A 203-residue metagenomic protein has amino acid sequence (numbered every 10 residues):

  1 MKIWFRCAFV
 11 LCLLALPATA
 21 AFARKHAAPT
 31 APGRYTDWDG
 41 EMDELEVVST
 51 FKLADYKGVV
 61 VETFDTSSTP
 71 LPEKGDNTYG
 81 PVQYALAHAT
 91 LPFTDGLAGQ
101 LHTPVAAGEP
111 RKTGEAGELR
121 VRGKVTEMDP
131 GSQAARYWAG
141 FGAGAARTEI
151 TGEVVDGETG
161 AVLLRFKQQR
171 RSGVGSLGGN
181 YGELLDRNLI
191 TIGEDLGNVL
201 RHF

Functional and structural regions predicted by a protein language model:
M1-F9: Bacterial N-terminal signal peptides that target proteins for export
A8-P17: Bacterial N-terminal signal peptides
F22-D95, Q169, L200-F203: A structural "domain/chain start" motif
R24-T36, P104-A161, S172-G179, E183: Surface-exposed short loop/turn segments
T78-Y84, A143, V155-H202: Short secondary-structure boundary motifs at beta->alpha junctions and helix caps
A89, F93, L97, L101 (+3 more regions): Stable alpha-helical elements in mature extracytoplasmic
A98-A106, P130, G197-H202: Sec-exported extracytoplasmic/periplasmic mature domains
